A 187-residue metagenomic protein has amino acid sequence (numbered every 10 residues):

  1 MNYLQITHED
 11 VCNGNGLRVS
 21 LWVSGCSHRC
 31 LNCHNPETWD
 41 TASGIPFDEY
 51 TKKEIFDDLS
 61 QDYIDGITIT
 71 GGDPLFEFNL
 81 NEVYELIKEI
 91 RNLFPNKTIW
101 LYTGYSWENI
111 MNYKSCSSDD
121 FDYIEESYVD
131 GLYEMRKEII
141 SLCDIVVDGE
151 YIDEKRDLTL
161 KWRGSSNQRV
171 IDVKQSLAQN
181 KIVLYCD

Functional and structural regions predicted by a protein language model:
N2-L4, L17, N35-E126: Conserved Radical SAM active-site core
N2-R29: N-terminal pre-triad scaffold of radical SAM enzymes
P74, S106-N109, V146, N180-D187: Conserved strand-turn element in the central/C-terminal portion of the radical SAM core barrel that lines
F76, E154-K155: Short glycine-rich, flexible loops that bind phosphorylated cofactors or substrates
K88-R91, W100, R156-D187: P-loop/Walker A phosphate-binding loop and immediately adjacent motor/lid segment at beta-alpha junctions
K114-E154: Structural recognition of alpha->loop->beta junctions
